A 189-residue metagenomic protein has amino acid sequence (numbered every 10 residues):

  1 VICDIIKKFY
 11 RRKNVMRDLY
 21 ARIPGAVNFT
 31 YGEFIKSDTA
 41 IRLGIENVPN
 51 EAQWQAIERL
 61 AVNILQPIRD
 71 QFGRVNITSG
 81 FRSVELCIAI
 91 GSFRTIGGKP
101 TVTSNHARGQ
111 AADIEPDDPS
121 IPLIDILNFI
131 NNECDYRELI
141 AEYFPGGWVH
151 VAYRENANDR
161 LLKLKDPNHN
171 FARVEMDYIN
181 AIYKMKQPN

Functional and structural regions predicted by a protein language model:
I2-R69, K165-N189: Extracytoplasmic cell-surface/polysaccharide-interacting catalytic and binding patches
V62-T95: Extended, low-complexity, intrinsically disordered C-terminal regulatory tails of eukaryotic serine/threonine kinases
F72, A107-A111: Short connector loops at helix/strand junctions that flank enzyme active sites, especially segments positioning acidic
V75, A112, V149: A broad, low-specificity signal marking well-ordered, structured residues that form hydrophobic/aromatic
G91-T101, C134: Short acidic (Asp/Glu) patches
V102-R108, P116-N189: Catalytic cores and adjacent binding grooves of peptidoglycan-active enzymes
